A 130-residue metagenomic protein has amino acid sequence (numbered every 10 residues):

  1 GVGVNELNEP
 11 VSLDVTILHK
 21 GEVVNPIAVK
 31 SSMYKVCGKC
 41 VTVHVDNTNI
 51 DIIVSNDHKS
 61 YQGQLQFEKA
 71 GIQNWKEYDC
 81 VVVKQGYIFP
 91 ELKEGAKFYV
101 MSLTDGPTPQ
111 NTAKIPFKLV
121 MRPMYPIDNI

Functional and structural regions predicted by a protein language model:
G1-V36: Glycine-rich, Lys/Arg-enriched anion-binding loops that position phosphate/diphosphate groups for phosphoryl
V23-I130: Extended hydrophobic packing segments that form well-structured cores
